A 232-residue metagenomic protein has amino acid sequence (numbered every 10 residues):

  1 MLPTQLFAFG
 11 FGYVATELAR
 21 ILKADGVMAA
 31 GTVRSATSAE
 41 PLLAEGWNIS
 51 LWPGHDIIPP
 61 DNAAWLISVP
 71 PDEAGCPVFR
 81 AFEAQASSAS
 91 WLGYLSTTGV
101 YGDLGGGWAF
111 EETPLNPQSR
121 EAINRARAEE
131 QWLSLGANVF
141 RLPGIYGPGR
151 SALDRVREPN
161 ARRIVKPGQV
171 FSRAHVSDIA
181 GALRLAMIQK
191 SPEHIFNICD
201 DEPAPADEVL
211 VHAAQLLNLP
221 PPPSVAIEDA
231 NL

Functional and structural regions predicted by a protein language model:
Q5-F11: Conserved N-terminal Rossmann-fold NAD(P)-binding element of oxidoreductases
A15-T16: N-terminal Rossmann-fold NAD(P) dinucleotide-binding loop
P60-Y94, R127-E130: NAD(P)-cofactor binding segment of oxidoreductase domains
A81-R120: Conserved Rossmann-fold NAD(P)-dependent oxidoreductase catalytic core, especially the SDR/UDP-sugar
G107-E130, Q169-R173: Short-chain dehydrogenase/reductase
E130-P148: Conserved beta-loop-beta element that borders a ligand/cofactor-binding pocket
I145-R155, I164-M187, H194: Substrate-positioning beta->alpha
A182-L185, Q189-L232: Mid/C-terminal beta-alpha module of Rossmann-like enzyme folds, strongest in SDR-family dehydrogenases/epimerases
